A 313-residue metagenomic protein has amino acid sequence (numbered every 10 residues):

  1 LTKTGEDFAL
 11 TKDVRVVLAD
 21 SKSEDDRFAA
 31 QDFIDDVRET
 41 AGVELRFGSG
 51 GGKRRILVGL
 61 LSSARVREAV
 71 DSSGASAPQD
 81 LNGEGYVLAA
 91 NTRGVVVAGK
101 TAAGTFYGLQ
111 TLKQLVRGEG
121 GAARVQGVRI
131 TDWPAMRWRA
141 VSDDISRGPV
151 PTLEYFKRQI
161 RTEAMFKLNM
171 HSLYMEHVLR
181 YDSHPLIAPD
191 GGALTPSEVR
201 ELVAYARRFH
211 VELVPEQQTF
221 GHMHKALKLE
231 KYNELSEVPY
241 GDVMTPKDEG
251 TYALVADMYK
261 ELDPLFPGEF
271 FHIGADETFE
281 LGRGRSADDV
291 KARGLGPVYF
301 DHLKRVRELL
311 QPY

Functional and structural regions predicted by a protein language model:
L1-M136: Contiguous, structured surface segment used for ligand recognition
M136-Y313: Substrate-binding cleft of carbohydrate-active enzyme catalytic domains
